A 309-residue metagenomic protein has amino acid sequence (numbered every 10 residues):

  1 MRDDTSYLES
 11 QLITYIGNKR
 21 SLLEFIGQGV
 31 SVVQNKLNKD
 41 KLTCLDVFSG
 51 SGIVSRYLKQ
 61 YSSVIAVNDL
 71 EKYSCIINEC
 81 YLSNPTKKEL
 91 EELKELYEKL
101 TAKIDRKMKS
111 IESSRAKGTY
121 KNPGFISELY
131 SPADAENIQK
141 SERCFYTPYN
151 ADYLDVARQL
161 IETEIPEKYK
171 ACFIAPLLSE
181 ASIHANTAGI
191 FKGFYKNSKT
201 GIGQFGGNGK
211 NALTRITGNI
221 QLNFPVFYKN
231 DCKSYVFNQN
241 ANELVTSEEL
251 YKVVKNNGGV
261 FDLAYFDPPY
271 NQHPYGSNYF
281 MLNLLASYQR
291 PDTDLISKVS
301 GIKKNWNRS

Functional and structural regions predicted by a protein language model:
M1-F48, I53-Q60, C75-I77, N84: S-adenosyl-L-methionine
D3, L23, Q28, I53 (+2 more regions): SAM-dependent nucleic-acid methyltransferase catalytic core
Q34-K41, I111-G118, V245-F261: Intrinsically disordered, low-complexity coil segments
Y61, S83-N84, V253-N257, G276 (+1 more regions): Glycine-rich, phosphate-binding/catalytic loops in enzymes
S63-N68: Short beta-strand element of Class I
E71: Conserved SAM/SAH-binding beta-strand->alpha-helix loop
C80-R143: Conserved phosphoryl-transfer catalytic core
N307-S309: Conserved Class I SAM-dependent methyltransferase catalytic core
